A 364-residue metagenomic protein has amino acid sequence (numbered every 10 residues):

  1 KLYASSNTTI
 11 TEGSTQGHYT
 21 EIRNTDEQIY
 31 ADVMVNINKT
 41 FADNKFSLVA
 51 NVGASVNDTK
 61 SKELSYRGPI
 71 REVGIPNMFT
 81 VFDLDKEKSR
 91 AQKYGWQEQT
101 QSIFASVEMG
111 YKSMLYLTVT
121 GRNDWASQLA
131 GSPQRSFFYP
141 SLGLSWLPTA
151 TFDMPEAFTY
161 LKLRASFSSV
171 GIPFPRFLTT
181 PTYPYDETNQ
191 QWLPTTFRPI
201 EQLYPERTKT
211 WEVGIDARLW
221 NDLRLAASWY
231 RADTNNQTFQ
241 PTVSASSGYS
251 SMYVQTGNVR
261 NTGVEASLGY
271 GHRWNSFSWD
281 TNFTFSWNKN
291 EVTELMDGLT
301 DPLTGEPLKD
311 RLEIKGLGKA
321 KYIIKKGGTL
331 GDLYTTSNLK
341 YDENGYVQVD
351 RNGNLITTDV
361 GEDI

Functional and structural regions predicted by a protein language model:
K1, I37-K39, A54-K60, Q92 (+6 more regions): Transmembrane beta-strands of outer-membrane beta-barrel pores
L2-G17, K62-A91, F177-P199, A245-M252 (+4 more regions): Surface-exposed loop/turn segments flanking beta-strands in extracellular/periplasmic regions
T8-M114, F167, R198: Outer-membrane beta-barrel transmembrane domain signature of Gram-negative proteins, especially the mid-to-C-terminal
A31-I37, V52, A105-M109, L142-P148 (+3 more regions): Residues on the lipid-exposed face of transmembrane beta-strands in outer-membrane beta-barrel proteins
D43-K45, M114-L117, T151-M154, N221-L225 (+2 more regions): Repeated loop/turn-to-beta-strand initiation elements of outer-membrane beta-barrel proteins
S65-R67, V254, R273-I364: Conserved small-residue
D83-F104, T180-L225, M252-W274, L317 (+2 more regions): Outer-membrane beta-barrel signature, preferentially recognizing the C-terminal barrel domain of Gram-negative
P205-G248, W279, S286: Membrane-embedded beta-barrel scaffold of Gram-negative outer-membrane proteins
